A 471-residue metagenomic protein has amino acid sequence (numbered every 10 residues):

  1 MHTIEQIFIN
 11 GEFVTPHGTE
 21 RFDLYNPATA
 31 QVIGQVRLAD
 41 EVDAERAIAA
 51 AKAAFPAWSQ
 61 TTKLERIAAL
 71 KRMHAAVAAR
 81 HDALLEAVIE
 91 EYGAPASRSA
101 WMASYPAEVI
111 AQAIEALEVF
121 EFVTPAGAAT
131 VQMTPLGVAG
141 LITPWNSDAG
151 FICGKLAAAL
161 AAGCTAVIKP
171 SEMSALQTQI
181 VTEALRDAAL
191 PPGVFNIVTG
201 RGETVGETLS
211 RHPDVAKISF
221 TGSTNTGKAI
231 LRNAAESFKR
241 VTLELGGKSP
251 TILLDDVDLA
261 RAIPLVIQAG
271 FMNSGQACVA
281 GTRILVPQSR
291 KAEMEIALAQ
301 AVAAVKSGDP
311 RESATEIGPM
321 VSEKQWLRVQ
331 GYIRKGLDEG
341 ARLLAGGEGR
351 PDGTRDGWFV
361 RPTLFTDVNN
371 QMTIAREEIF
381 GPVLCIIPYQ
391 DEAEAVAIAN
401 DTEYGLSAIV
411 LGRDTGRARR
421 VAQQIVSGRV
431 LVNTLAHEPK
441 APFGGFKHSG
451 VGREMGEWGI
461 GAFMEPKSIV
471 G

Functional and structural regions predicted by a protein language model:
M1-G127, V321: N-terminal Rossmann-like NAD(P)+-binding subdomain of aldehyde/semialdehyde dehydrogenases
P27, E41-A44, K63, L259 (+3 more regions): Residues at or immediately preceding the N-termini of alpha-helices
T29-Q35, V215, I252, K306 (+3 more regions): Conserved C-terminal structural/oligomerization subdomain of aldehyde/semialdehyde dehydrogenase
A30, R66, V88, G163 (+8 more regions): Residue-level signal for inorganic ion chemistry
I33-A39, A54-Q60, G140-L141, T251-L254 (+5 more regions): Short, well-ordered beta-strand elements within core beta-sheets of diverse protein domains
F55, S59, H74-H81, L85-V88 (+17 more regions): Structural signal for hydrophobic packing residues in well-ordered secondary-structure cores of soluble enzyme domains
F120-R261, Y389: Rossmann-like NAD(P) dinucleotide-binding subdomain of oxidoreductase/dehydrogenase enzymes
N225-V368, V432: ALDH superfamily catalytic-core signature
